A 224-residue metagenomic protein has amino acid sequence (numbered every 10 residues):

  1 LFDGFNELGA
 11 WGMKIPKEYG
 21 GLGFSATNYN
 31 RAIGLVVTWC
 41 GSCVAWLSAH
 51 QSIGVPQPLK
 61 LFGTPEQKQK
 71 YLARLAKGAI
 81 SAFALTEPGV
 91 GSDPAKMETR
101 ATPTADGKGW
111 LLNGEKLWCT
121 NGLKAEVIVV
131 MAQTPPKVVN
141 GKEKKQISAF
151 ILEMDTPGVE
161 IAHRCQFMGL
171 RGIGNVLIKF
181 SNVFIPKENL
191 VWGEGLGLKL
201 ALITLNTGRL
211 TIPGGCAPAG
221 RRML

Functional and structural regions predicted by a protein language model:
L1: Extended, charge-enriched "interface" segments that sit outside catalytic cores
E7-G78, T120-V127, I212, A219-R222: Internal helix-loop-helix
F24-A26, D93-A95, N121-E126, N140-K145 (+2 more regions): Short glycine/proline-enriched turns and hinge-like loops at secondary-structure junctions
Y71, T86, K96-M97, E115-L117 (+1 more regions): Short beta-alpha junctions and helix-cap segments that line functional grooves
K77-L85: A short, Trp-centered hydrophobic/proline-enriched beta-strand micro-motif
T99-P103: A structural signal for short hydrophobic beta-strand segments in well-ordered beta-sheet cores
G109, N113-E160: A short core secondary-structure module
E160-L224: Glycine-rich beta->alpha junctions and the first turn(s) of the following alpha-helix
